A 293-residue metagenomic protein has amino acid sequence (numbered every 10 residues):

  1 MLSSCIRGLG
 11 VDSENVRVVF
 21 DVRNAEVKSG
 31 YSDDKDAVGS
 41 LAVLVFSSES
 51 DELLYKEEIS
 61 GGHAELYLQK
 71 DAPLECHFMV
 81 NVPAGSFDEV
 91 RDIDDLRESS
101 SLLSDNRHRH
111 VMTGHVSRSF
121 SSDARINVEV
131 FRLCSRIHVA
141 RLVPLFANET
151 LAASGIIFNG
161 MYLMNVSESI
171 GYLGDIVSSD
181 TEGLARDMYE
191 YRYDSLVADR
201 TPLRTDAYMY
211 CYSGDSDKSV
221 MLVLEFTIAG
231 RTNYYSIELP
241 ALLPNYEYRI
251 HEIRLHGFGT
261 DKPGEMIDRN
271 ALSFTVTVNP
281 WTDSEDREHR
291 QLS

Functional and structural regions predicted by a protein language model:
L2-S4: C-terminal motif of bacterial Sec signal peptides marking the signal peptidase cleavage site
R7, R17-R23, G39, L44-F46 (+3 more regions): N-terminal non-cleavable signal-anchor helices
G8-V27, V130-L145: A short, Gly/Thr-enriched small/hydrophobic beta-strand-prone motif that recurs across taxa
L9, Y55-E58, R118: Short, exposed beta-strand/loop patches in secreted or surface proteins that constitute
E14, S60-H63, S122, L133: Ser/Thr- and Asn-enriched, surface-exposed coil loops between beta-strands
R17-D21, A42, H77, N127 (+3 more regions): Beta-strand secondary-structure signal
V27-R91, L145-Y246, V278, D286-S293: Tryptophan-paired
D95-R136, A140-L142, E238-S293: Extracellular beta-sheet/turn segments enriched in Thr/Pro/Gly and aliphatic residues
